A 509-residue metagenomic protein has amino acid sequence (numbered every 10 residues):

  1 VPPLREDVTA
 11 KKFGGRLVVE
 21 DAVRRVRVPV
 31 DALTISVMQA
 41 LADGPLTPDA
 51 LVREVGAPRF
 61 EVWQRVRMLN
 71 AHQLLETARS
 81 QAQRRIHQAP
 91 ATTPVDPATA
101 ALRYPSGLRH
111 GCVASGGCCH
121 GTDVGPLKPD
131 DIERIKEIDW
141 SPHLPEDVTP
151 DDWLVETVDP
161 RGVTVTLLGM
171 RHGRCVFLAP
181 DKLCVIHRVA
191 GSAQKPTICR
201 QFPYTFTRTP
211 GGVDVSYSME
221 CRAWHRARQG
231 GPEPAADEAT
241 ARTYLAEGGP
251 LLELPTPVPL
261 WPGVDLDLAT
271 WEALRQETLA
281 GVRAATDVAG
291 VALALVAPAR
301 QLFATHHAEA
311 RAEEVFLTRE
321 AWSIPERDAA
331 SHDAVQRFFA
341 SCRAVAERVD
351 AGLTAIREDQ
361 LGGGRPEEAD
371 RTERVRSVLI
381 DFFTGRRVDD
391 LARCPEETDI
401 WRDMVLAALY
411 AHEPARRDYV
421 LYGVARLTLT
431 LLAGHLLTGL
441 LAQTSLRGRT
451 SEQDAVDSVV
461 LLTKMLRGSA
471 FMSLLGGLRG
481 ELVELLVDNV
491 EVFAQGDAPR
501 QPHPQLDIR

Functional and structural regions predicted by a protein language model:
V1-R25: Long, low-complexity, charged/polar intrinsically disordered regions in eukaryotic proteins
F13, V23-L102: Long, charge-rich, low-complexity alpha-helical segments
A78-L102, D147-K182, S192-Q201: Short, charged low-complexity linear segments at domain edges
L108-V124, M170-Y204, S218-H225: Local cysteine-cluster metal-coordination motifs and their immediate loop/turn environment, predominantly Fe-S cluster
H110-D152: Low-complexity, highly charged intrinsically disordered N-terminal segments that act as targeting/localization
A190-G290: Internal, well-ordered alpha/beta segment that forms a basic, Gly-enriched binding/recognition surface
A280-R509: Hydrophobic, aromatic-lined core segments that form the binding pocket/scaffold for planar heteroaromatic ligands
